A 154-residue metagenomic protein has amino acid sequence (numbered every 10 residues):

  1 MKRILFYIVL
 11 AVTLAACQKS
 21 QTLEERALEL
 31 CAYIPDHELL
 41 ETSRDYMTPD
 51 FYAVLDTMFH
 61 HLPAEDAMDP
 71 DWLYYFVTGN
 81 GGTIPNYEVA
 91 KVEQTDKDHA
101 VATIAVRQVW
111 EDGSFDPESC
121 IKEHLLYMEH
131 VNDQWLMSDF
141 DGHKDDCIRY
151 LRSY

Functional and structural regions predicted by a protein language model:
M1-I4: Positively charged n-region of N-terminal signal peptides that target proteins for export
F6-I8: Sec-dependent N-terminal signal peptides
L14-A16: C-terminal motif of bacterial Sec signal peptides marking the signal peptidase cleavage site
Q18-Y74: Core segments of small alpha/beta cavity-forming domains
T22, V89-V92, M137: A structural signal for short, hydrophobic beta-strand segments that form beta-sheets in beta-rich/all-beta domains
D56-D116: Surface-exposed, charged secondary-structure patches
K97-L125, E129-N132, L136-Y154: Low-complexity, intrinsically disordered terminal/linker segments enriched in charged and Gly/Pro repeats
